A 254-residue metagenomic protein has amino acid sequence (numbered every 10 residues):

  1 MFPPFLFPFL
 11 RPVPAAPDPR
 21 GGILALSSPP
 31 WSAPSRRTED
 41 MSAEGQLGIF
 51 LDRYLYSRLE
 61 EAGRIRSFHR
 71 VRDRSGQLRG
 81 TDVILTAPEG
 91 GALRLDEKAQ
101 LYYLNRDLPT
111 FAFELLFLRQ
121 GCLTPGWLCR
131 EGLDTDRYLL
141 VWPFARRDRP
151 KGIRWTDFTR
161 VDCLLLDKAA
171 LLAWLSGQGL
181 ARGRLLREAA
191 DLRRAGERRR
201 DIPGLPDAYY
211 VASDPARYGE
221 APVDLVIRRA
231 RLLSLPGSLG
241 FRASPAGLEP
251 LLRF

Functional and structural regions predicted by a protein language model:
F7-L10, G21-Q77, L108: Acidic-basic catalytic patches of nuclease active cores, encompassing PD-(D/E)XK and other metal-cofactor nuclease
T38, A99-I153: Catalytic cores of nucleic-acid endonucleases
V71-E89: N-terminal interaction modules that seed assembly of large macromolecular complexes
T81, L93, D136-Y138: Residue-level detector of short, conserved catalytic/binding motifs and their immediate flanks
V83-L85, G91-Y102: Conserved catalytic cores of phosphodiester-cleaving nucleases, focusing on short active-site segments
R146-F254: Non-catalytic C-terminal interaction segments of nucleic acid-processing enzymes
